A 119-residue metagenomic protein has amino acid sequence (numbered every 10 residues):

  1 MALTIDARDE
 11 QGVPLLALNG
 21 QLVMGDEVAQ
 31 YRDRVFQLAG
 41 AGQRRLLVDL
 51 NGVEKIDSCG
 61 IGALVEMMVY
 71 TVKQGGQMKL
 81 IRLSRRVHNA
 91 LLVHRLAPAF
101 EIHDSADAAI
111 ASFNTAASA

Functional and structural regions predicted by a protein language model:
M1-A17: Short beta-strand/loop segment at the start of cytosolic alpha/beta domains
D6, I81, H103: General small-molecule cofactor/ligand-binding pocket signal
E10-G12, R85, D107: Residues that form or immediately flank small-molecule/cofactor binding pockets and catalytic motifs
V13, Q77-M78, N114: Long, contiguous secondary-structure blocks with strong helical propensity
L18-G20, S105: Active-site donor-binding loop signature of nucleotide-sugar glycosyltransferases
L22-F100: Amphipathic alpha-helical interaction surfaces in cytosolic regulatory modules
I102-A119: A charged, well-structured terminal subsegment
